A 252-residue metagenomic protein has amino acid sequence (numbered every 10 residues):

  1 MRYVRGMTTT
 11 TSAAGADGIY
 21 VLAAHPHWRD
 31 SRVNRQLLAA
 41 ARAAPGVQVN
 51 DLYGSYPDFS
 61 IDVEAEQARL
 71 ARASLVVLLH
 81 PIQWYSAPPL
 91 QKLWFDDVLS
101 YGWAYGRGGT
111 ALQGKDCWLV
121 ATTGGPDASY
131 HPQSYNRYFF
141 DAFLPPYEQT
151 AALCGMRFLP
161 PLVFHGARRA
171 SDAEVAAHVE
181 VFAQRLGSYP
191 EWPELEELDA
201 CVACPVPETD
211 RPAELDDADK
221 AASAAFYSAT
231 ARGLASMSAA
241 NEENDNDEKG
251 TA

Functional and structural regions predicted by a protein language model:
R2-Y3: Short, positively charged and aromatic/hydrophobic N-terminal segments
T11-P45, C204: N-terminal beta1-alpha1 ligand-phosphate binding loop
G18, L38, A151-A252: Glycine-rich phosphate/pyrophosphate-binding loop and the adjoining helix
Y20-L22, Q48-N50, V77, W118-V120 (+1 more regions): Hydrophobic/aromatic beta-strand patches that form the interior of the parallel beta-sheet core in alpha/beta enzyme
R32-A43, F139-C154: Short, solvent-exposed amphipathic alpha-helices that sit in or adjacent to ligand/effector-binding or catalytic
G46-S60: A short beta-strand-loop structural module common to alpha/beta enzyme folds
P57-E64, S171-A173: Structural motif
E64-E148: Helix-loop-strand module that forms the ligand-binding subsite of alpha/beta enzymes
